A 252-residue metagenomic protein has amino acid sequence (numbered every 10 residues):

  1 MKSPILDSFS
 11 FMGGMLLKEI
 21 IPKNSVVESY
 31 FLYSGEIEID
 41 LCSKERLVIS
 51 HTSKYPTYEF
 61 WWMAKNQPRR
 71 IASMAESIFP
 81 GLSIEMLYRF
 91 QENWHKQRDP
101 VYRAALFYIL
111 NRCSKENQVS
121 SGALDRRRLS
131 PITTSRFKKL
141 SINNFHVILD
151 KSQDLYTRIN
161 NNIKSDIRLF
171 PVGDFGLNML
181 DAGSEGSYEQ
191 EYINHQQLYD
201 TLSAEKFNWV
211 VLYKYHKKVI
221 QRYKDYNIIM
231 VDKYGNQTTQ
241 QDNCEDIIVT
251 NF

Functional and structural regions predicted by a protein language model:
M1-M15, I20-K23, P68-G183, C244: SAM-dependent nucleic-acid methyltransferase catalytic core
K23-Y33: Conserved class I S-adenosyl-L-methionine
L32-E36, I132-R136, Y213-K217: Short, polar loop motifs at secondary-structure junctions
S34-R46: Conserved SAM-binding loop of SAM-dependent methyltransferases across substrates and taxa, primarily the Class I
L47-T52: Conserved SAM-binding motif I beta-strand of class I
Y58: Short alpha-helix immediately C-terminal to the canonical SAM-binding loop
W61: Conserved SAM-binding loop
Y188-F252: Long, positively charged, glycine-interspersed low-complexity recognition regions
